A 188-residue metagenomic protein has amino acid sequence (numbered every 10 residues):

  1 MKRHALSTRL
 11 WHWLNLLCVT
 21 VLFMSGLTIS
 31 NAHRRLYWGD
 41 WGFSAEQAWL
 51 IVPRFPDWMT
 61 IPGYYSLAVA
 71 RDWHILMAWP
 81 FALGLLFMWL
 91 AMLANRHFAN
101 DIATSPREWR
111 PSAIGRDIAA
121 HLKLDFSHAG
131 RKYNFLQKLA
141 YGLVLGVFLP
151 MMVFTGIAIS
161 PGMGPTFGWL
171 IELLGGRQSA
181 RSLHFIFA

Functional and structural regions predicted by a protein language model:
M1-A188: Membrane-embedded alpha-helical bundles that constitute the cytochrome b-like, heme-associated redox core of multi-pass
